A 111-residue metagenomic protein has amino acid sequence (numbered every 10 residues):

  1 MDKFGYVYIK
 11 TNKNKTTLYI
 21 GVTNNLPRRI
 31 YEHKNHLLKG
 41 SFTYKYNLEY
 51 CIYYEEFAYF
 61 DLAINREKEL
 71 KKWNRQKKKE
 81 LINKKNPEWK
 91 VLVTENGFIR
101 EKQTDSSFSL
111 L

Functional and structural regions predicted by a protein language model:
M1-L38, Y44-Y54, I64-K68, K85-P87 (+1 more regions): GIY-YIG nuclease catalytic motif and its immediate N-terminal context
F57: Short, surface-exposed polybasic/aromatic micro-patch for ligand or macromolecular engagement
F60: C2H2-type zinc-finger recognition helix
E69-I82: Short arginine-rich
